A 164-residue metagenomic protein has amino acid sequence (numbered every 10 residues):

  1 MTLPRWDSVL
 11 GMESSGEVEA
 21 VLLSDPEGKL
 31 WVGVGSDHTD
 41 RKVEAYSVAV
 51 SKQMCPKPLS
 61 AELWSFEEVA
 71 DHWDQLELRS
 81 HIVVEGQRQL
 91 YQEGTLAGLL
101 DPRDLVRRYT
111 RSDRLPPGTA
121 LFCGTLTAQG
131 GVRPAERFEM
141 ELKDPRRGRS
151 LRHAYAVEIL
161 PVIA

Functional and structural regions predicted by a protein language model:
M1-P116, T127-A164: Catalytic-core "active-site belt" of small-molecule-metabolizing enzymes, emphasizing His/Asp/Glu-rich regions
P117-L121: Loop/turn positions that initiate beta-strands
G124: Glycine-rich phosphate-binding loop
